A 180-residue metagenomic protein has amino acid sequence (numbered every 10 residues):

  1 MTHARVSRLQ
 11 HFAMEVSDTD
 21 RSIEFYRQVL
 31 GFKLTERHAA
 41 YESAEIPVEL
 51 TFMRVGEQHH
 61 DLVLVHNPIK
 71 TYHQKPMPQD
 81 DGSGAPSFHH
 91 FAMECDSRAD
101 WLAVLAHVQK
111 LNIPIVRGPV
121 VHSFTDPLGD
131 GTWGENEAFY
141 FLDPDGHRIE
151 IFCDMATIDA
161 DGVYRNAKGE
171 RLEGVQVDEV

Functional and structural regions predicted by a protein language model:
T2-H3, Q79-G82: Short helix-capping and inter-helix turn/linker motifs at the boundaries of alpha-helical repeat units
T2-S17: Short, extreme N-terminal leader segments that mark the start of a protein/domain
S7, T19-D20, G84-S87, F91-R148 (+2 more regions): Vicinal oxygen chelate
E15-L62, H66: Core segments of cupin and vicinal oxygen chelate
T35, I149-E150: Generic structural signal for well-ordered beta-strand positions
D61, E150-I151: Short glycine-/small-residue motifs
K70-P78, F124-L128: A short, acidic/glycine-rich surface segment
K70-Q74, K110-N112, T157-D161: A short local loop/turn or secondary-structure capping micro-motif enriched for an aromatic residue
